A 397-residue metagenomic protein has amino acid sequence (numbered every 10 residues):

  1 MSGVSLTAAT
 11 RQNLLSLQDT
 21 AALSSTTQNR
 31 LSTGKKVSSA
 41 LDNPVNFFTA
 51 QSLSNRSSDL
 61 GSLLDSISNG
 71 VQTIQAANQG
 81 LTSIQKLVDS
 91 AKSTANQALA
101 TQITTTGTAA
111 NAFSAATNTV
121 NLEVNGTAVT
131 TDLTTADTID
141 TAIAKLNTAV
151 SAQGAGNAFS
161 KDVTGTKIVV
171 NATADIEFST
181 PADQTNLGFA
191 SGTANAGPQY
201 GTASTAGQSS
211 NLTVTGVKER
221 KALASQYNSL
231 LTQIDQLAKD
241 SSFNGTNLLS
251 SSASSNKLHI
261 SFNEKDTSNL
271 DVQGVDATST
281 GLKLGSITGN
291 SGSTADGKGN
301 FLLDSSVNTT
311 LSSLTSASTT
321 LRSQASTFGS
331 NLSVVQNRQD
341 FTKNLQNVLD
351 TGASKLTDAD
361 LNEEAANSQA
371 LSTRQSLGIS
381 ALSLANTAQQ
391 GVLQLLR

Functional and structural regions predicted by a protein language model:
M1-R397: Primary detection of the long, small/polar-rich alpha-helical "axial" segments characteristic of bacterial flagellar
